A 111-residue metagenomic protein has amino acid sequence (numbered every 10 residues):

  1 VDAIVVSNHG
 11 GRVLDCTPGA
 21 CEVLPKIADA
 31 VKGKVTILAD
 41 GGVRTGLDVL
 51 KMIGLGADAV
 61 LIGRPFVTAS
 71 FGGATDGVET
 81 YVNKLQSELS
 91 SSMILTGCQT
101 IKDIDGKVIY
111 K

Functional and structural regions predicted by a protein language model:
V1-G11: Acidic, glycine-rich loop-and-beta core segments that form the ion-binding/anion-interacting portion of active sites
V5, T17-C21: Catalytic pocket-lining loop regions of alpha/beta-barrel enzymes, especially the amidohydrolase/enolase/GH5 lineages
G11-T17, T45, T68: Short, small-residue-enriched loops and turns at beta-alpha junctions that line or gate enzyme active sites
E22-D40, R44-K111: Alpha/beta catalytic cores of nucleotide-metabolism and tRNA/nucleoside-modifying enzymes
